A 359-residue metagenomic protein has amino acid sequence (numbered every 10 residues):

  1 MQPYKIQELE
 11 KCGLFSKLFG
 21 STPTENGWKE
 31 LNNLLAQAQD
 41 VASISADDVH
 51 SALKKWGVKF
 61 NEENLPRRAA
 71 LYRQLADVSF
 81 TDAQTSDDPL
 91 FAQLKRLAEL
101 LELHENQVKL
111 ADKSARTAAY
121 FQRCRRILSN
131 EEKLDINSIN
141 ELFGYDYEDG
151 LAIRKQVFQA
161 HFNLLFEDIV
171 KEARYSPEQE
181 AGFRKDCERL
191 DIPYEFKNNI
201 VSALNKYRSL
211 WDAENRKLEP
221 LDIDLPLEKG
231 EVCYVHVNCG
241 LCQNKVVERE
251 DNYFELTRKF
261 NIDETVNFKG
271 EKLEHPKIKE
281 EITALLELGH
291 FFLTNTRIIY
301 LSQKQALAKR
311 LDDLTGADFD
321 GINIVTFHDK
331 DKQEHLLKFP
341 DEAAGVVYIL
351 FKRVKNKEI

Functional and structural regions predicted by a protein language model:
M1-L210, F291: Amphipathic alpha-helical protein-interaction segments
L14-L18, E264, G270, K332: Intrinsic-disorder/low-complexity loop/linker signature
E30-D40, R249-G270, D341-I359: Eukaryotic alpha-helical scaffold "rod" segments
R123-C124, A213, I324-V325: Alpha-helix boundary/capping detector
K133, P226, G270, L337-P340: A short, charged
I192-H290: Anionic N-terminal interaction surfaces
T265-N267, T294, D329: Acidic surface patches and DE-rich sequence motifs
E287, F292, I299, Q303-I359: Acidic, Ser/Thr- and proline-rich intrinsically disordered linker/docking segments of eukaryotic scaffolds
